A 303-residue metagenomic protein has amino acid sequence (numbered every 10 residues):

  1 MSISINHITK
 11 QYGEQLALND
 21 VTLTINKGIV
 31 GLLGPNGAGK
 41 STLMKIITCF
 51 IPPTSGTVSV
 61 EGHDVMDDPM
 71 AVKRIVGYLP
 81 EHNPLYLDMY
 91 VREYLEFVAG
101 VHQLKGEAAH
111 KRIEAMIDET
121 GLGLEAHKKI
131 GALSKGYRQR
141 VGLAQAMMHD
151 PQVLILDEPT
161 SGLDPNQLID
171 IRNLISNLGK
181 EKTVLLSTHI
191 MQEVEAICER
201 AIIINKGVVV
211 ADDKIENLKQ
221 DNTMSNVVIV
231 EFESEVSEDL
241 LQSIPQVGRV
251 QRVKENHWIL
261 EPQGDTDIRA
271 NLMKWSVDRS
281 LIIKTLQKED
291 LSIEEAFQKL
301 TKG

Functional and structural regions predicted by a protein language model:
S2-I5, K10-N205, V209-A211: ABC transporter nucleotide-binding domains
K10, R249-R252, K288: Hydrophobic/anchoring residues in structured secondary elements
N19, L87, D239, A270 (+1 more regions): Alpha-helical elements of the RecA-like P-loop NTPase motor core of helicases
G77, Q103, I202, K219-M224 (+3 more regions): A generic structural signal for secondary-structure junctions that act as hinges or helix/strand caps at the edges
F97, A115, D239, K274 (+1 more regions): Surface-exposed charge patches
D170-Q263: ABC transporter nucleotide-binding domain
Q263-G303: C-terminal coupling/interaction segments
